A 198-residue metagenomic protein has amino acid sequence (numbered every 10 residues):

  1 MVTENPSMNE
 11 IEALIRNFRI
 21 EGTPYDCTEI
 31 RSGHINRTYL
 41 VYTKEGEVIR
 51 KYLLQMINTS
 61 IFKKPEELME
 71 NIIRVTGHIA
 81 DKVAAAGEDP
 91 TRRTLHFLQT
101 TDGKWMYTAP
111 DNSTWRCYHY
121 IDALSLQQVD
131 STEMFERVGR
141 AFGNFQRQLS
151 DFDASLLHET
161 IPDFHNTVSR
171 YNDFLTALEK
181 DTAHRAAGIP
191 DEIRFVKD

Functional and structural regions predicted by a protein language model:
M1-T28, I79: Juxta-kinase regulatory segment immediately upstream of eukaryotic protein kinase catalytic domains
V2-E4, T28-S32, L53-M56, F62-E66 (+2 more regions): ATP-dependent phospho-/nucleotidyl transfer catalytic cores
S7-M8, I72, I189: A structural signal for well-ordered alpha-helical scaffolds and beta->alpha junctions
A13-L14, R37-L40, N71-H78: Residue-level detector of alpha-helical secondary structure
A13-R16, G77, D81, R140 (+1 more regions): Replace "anionic and nucleotidyl ligands
I20-E45: ATP-binding glycine-rich phosphate-binding loop
E21-G22, K44-I49, A84-P90, A183-A187: Short, glycine- and charge-enriched coil/turn segments that flank and shape catalytic ligand pockets
V48-N71, G77-S155: ATP-binding pocket architecture of kinase catalytic cores
